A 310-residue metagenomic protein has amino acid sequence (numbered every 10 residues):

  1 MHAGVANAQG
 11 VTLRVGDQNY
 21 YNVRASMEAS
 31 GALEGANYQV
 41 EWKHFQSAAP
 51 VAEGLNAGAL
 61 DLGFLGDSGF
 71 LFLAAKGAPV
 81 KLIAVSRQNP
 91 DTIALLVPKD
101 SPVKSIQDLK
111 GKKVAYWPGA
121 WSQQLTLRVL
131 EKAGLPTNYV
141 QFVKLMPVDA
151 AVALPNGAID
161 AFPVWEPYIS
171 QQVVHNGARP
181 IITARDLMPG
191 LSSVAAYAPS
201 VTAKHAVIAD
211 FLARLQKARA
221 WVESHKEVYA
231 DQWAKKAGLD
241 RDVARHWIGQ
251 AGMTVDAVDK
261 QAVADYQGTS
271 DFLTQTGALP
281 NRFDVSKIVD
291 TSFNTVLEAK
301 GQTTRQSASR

Functional and structural regions predicted by a protein language model:
H2-A8: Sec/Tat signal peptide C-region and signal peptidase I cleavage site
Q9-P136, Q141-K144, D160-V164, I181 (+1 more regions): Short, glycine-/small- and polar/acidic-enriched structural segments that line small-molecule recognition paths
S30, A52, N56, D67-F70 (+13 more regions): Extracytoplasmic/secreted envelope proteins and their assembly/folding machinery, especially bacterial periplasmic
F45-A49, F64, Y116, A120-W121 (+5 more regions): Soluble non-cytosolic domains of exported or imported proteins
S68, F142-V143, V148-K236: Pocket-lining segment of extracytoplasmic ligand-binding domains
P155-I159, A251-Y266, T295-T303: Short amphipathic alpha-helical segments at helix boundaries and their inter-helical linkers
A203-P280: Secondary-structure end/capping motifs
T274-R310: Conserved C-terminal helix/tail region of periplasmic/extracytoplasmic solute-binding proteins
